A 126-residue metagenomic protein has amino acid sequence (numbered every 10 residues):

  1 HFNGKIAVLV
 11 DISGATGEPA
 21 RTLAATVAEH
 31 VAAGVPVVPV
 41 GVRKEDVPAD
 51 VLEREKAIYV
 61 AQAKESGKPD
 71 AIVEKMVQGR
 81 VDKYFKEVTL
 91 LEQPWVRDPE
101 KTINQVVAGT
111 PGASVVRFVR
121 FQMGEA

Functional and structural regions predicted by a protein language model:
H1-A126: N-terminal assembly/interaction segments in proteins that build large macromolecular machines
